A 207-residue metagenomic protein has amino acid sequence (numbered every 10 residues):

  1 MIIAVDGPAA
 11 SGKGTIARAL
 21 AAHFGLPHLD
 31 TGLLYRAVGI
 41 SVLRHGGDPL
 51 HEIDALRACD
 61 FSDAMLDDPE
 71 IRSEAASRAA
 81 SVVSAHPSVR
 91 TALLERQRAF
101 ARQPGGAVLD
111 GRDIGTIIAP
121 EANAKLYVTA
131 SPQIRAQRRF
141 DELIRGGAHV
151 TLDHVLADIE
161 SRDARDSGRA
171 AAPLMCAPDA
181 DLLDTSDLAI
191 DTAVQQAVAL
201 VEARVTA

Functional and structural regions predicted by a protein language model:
I3-V5: Hydrophobic anchor at the beta1->P-loop junction of P-loop NTPases
A10: Walker A (P-loop) phosphate-binding loop of P-loop NTPases
K13: Conserved lysine of the Walker
I16: Hydrophobic positions on the alpha1 helix immediately C-terminal to the Walker A/P-loop
A21-T31, G47-D48: Post-Walker A helix-loop "phosphate-sensing" segment adjacent to the P-loop in P-loop NTPases
L33-G106, D113-T116, Q133-Q137, D141 (+4 more regions): ATP-dependent small-molecule kinase phosphotransfer cores that center on conserved nucleotide phosphate-binding segments
A124, C176-I190: Phosphate-binding beta-loop-alpha motif at adenosine-nucleotide cofactor sites
